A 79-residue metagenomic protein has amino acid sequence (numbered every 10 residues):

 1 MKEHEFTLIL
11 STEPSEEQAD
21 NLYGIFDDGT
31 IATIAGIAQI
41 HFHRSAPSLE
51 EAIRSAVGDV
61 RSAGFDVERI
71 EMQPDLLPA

Functional and structural regions predicted by a protein language model:
M1-A79: Long, contiguous binding/interaction regions
